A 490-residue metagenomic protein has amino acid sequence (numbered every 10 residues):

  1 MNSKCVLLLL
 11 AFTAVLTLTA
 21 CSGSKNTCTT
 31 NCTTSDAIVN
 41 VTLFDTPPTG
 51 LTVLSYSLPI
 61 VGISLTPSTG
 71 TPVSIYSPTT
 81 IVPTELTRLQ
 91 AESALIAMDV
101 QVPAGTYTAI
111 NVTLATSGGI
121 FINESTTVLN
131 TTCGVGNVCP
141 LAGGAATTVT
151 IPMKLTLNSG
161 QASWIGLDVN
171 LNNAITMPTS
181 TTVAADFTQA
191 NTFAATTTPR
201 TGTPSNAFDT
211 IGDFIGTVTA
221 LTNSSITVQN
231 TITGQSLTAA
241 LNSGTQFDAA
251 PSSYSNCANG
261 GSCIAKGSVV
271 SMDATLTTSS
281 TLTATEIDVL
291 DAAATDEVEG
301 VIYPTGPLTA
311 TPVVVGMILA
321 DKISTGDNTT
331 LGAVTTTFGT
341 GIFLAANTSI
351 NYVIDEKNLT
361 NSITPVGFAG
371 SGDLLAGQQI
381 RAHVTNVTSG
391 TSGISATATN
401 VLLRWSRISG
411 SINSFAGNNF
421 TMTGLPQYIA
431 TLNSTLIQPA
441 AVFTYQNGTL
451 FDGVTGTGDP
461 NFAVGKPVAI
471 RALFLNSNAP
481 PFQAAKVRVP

Functional and structural regions predicted by a protein language model:
M1-L8: Bacterial N-terminal signal peptides that target proteins for export
L8-V15: Hydrophobic helical h-region of N-terminal Sec-dependent signal peptides in bacterial secretory/periplasmic proteins
T17-A20: C-terminal motif of bacterial Sec signal peptides marking the signal peptidase cleavage site
S22-L308, A320, T325, G332 (+4 more regions): A short, solvent-exposed, low-complexity linear motif enriched for acidic/polar residues with Pro/Gly/Ser/Thr
A240-L241, F343-A345, I437, T444-Q446: Short, acidic Ser/Thr/Gly-rich low-complexity loop/linker segments typical of extracellular and cell-surface proteins
V313-V315, L319, G424: Glycine- and charge-enriched low-complexity intrinsically disordered segments
S406-V454: Intrinsically disordered, low-complexity segments enriched in Gly and acidic/Ser/Thr residues that form flexible
F420, G424-P426, F443, N461-F474: Extracellular low-complexity, Gly/Ser/Thr-rich intrinsically disordered linkers and protease-sensitive activation/hinge
